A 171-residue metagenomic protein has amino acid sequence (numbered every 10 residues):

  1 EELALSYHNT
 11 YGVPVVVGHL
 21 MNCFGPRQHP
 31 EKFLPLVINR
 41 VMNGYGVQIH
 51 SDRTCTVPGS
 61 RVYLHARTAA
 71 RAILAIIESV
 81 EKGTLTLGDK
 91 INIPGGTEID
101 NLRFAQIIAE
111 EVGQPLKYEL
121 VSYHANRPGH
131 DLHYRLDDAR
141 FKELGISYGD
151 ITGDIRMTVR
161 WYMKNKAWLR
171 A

Functional and structural regions predicted by a protein language model:
E1, Q28-P35, V62-Y63, E98: Short-chain dehydrogenase/reductase
E1-V16, V41-N43: Active-site Tyr-X1-5-Lys
L3, Y7, V37, F104 (+1 more regions): Hydrophobic alpha-helix immediately C-terminal to the catalytic Tyr-X-X-X-Lys motif of short-chain
L5, R27-P30, G145: Short, function-defining helix-loop hinge/capping sites that tune catalysis or transport
V13-P35, P58: Flexible, glycine-rich beta-alpha linker
V41-A171: C-terminal substrate-binding subdomain of Rossmann-fold SDR/epimerase-dehydratase oxidoreductases
